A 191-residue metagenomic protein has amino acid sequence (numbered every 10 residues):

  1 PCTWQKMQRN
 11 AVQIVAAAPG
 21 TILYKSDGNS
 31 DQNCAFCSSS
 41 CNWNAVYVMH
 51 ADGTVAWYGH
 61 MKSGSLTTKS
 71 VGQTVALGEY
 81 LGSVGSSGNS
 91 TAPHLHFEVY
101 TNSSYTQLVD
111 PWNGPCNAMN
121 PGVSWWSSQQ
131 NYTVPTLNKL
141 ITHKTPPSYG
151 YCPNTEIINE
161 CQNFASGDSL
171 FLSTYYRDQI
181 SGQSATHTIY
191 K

Functional and structural regions predicted by a protein language model:
P1: N-terminal carbohydrate-binding/catalytic regions of secreted carbohydrate-active enzymes
Q8-A11, V15-T68, A185: Zn2+-dependent peptidoglycan hydrolase active-site motif and core
V15, C37-S38, T67-A76, E98-Y175 (+2 more regions): Acidic, glycine-rich catalytic/binding loops that coordinate metals and/or anionic ligands
G20-L23, G72-V84: A structural signal for short beta-strand/turn segments enriched in small hydrophobics and glycine
D31-F36, S83-L95: Active-site loop architecture of trypsin-fold serine endopeptidases
N44, T54-Y58, V75, L81 (+1 more regions): Extended, hydrophobic alpha-helical segments in both membrane/secreted and soluble proteins
W57-K62, A92-Y100: Histidine-centered catalytic micro-motifs
